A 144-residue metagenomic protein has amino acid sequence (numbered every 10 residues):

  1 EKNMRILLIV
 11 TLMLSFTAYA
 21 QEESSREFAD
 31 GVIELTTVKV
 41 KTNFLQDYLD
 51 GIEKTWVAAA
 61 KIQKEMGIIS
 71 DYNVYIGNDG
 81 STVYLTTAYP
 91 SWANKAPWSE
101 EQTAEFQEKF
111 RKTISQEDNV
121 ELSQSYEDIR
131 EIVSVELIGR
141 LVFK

Functional and structural regions predicted by a protein language model:
E1-L7, Q21: Positively charged n-region of N-terminal signal peptides that target proteins for export
I6-S15: Sec-dependent N-terminal signal peptides
Q21-L45: Immediate post-signal-peptide N-terminus of mature secreted/exported proteins
E22-S24, A60-Y84, P97: Short, glycine- and small/hydrophobic-rich beta-strand elements in well-ordered beta-sheets
A29, K41, L45-L49, E53 (+2 more regions): Solvent-exposed, acidic/flexible segments
N43, I76-T82, P90-N94, E105: Solvent-exposed loop/turn segments at secondary-structure junctions within structured extracellular/periplasmic domains
F44-I69: Short amphipathic alpha-helical segments
I62-S70, A88-E136: An amphipathic, aromatic/His-enriched active-site/gating alpha helix that lines ligand/cofactor pockets
